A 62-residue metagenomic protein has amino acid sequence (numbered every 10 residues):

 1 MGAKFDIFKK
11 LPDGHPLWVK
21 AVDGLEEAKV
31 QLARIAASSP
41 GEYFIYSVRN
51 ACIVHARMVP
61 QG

Functional and structural regions predicted by a protein language model:
M1, K29-A37: Short linear motifs in intrinsically disordered
M1-L17: Short aromatic-glycine-(Arg/Gly/Cys) micro-motifs in beta-strand/loop hairpins
K10-P12, L25, V48: Generic structural motif
G14-E26: A short, exposed loop/beta-hairpin motif centered on an aromatic-Gly-Thr core
H15-W18, Q31, R49, H55: Generic short amphipathic/hydrophobic targeting helices enriched at N-termini, encompassing Sec-type signal peptides
E26-Q31, G62: Short, surface-exposed linear segments at secondary-structure transitions and domain or protein termini
A37-G62: Short, mixed-charge low-complexity intrinsically disordered segments
